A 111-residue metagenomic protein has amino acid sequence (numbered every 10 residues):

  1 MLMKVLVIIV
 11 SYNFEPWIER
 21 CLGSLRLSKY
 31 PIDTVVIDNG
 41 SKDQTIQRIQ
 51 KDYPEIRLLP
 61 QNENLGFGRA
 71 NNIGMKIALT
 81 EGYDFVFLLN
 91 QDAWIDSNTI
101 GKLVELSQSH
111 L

Functional and structural regions predicted by a protein language model:
K4-L6, D33: Cell-envelope/extracellular polymer assembly enzymes that use nucleotide-activated donors
E19, D43-Q50: Acidic helix N-cap motif at the loop->helix transition within catalytic regions of sugar-transfer enzymes
G23-I32: Short, acidic, metal-binding catalytic loop of nucleotide-sugar glycosyltransferases
S24, D38-I46, E63: A conserved acidic beta->alpha catalytic loop
P31-G40, L59-Q61: Short beta-strand/loop segment that forms part of the nucleotide-sugar
Q61-E81: Glycine-rich, basic loop-to-helix element that forms the pyrophosphate-binding segment of sugar-nucleotide handling
Y83-W94: Short beta-strand-to-loop acidic/aromatic patch adjacent to the donor-nucleotide binding site
S97-L111: Conserved donor NDP-sugar-binding/catalytic core segment of glycosyltransferases
